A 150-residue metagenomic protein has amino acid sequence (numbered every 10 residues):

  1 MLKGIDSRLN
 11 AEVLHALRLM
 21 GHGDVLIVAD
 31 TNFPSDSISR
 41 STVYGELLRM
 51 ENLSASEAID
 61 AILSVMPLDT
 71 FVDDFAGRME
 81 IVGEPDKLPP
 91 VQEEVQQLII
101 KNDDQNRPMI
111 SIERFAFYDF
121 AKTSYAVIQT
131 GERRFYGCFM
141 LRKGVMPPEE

Functional and structural regions predicted by a protein language model:
M1-E51: Long, hydrophobic N-terminal alpha-helical segment
G4, R8-E12, G21, L53-E57 (+3 more regions): Conserved active-site and cofactor/substrate-binding residues in soluble primary-metabolism enzymes
A16, M20-D24, A61-D69, E94 (+2 more regions): Change "in soluble alpha/beta enzymes" to "in soluble alpha/beta proteins
D24-I27, G45-L47, D69-E80, N106-I110 (+2 more regions): Structural motif
S35, S54-A58, F75-A76, C138-F139: Short, surface-exposed, polar/charged, turn-prone segments marking secondary-structure boundaries
E46-M50, M79-P90: Short coil/turn segments at secondary-structure boundaries
M50-D73: Long, charge-dense
G83-E150: Glycine-rich, aromatic-bearing surface loops/beta-hairpins
